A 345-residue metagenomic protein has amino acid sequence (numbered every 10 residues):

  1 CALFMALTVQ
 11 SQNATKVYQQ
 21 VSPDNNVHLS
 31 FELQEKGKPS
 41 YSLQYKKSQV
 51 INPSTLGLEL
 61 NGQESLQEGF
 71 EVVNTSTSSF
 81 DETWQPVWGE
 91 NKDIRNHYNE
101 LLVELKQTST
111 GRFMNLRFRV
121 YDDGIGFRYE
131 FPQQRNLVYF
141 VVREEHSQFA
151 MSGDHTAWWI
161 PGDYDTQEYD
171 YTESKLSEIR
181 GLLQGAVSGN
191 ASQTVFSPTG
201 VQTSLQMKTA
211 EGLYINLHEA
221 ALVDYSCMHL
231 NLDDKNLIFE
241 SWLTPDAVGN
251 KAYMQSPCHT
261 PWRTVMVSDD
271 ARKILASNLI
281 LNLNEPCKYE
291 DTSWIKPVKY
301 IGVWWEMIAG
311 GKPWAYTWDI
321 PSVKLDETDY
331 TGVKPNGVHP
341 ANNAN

Functional and structural regions predicted by a protein language model:
C1-K16: Bacterial Sec-dependent N-terminal signal peptides
V9-S11, D24, Y121, Y300 (+1 more regions): Generic hydrophobic/packing signal
T15-Y289: N-terminal accessory beta-strand-rich subdomains and adjacent acidic, glycine-rich linkers that precede catalytic cores
K251-A344: An acidic-aromatic substrate-binding cleft motif
